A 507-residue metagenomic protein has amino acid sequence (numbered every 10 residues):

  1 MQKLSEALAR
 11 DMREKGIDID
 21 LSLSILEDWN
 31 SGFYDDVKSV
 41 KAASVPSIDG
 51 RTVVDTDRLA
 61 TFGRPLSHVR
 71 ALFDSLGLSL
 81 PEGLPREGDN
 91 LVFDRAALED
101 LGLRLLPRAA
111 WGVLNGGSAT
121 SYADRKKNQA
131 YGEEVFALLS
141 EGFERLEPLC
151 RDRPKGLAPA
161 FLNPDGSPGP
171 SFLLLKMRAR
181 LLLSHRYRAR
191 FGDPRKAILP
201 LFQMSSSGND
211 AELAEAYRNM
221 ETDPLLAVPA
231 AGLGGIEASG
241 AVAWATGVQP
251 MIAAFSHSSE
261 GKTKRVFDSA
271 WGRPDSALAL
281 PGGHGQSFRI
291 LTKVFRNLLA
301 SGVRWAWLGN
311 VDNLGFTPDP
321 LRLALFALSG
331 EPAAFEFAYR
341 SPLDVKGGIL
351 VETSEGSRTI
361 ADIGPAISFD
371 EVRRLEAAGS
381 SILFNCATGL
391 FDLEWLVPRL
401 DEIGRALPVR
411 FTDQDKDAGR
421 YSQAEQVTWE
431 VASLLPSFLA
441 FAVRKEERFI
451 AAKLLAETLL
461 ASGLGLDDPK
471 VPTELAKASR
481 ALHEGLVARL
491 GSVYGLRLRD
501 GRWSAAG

Functional and structural regions predicted by a protein language model:
M1-N115, K127-Q129, A324-G507: Left-handed beta-helix
G83-V113, D124-W429: Domain-scale recognition of functional cores that engage charged ligands
G116-S121: Conserved adenylation A10 loop of the ANL superfamily
